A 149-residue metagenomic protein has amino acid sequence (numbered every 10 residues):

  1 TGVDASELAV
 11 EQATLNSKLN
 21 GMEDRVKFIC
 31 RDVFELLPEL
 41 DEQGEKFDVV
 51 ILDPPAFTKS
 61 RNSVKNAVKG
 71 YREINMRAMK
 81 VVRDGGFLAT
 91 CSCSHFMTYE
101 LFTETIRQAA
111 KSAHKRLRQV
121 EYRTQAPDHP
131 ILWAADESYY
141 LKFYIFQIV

Functional and structural regions predicted by a protein language model:
T1-D4: Conserved SAM-binding motif I beta-strand of class I
L8-I51: S-adenosyl-L-methionine
A9-V10, L36-L37, T58-S60, F96-Y99 (+1 more regions): Flexible loop/turn segments at secondary-structure boundaries
N20, R61-K69, C93-T98: Short, contiguous acidic/charged loop-to-helix segments that flank catalytic cores in large enzymes
M22, V82-D84: Helix-to-beta-strand junctions that scaffold the AdoMet/dcAdoMet cofactor pocket in Class I SAM-dependent enzymes
D41, R72-M79, R107: A structural alpha-helix within SAM-dependent methyltransferase catalytic domains
F47-R77: Mobile active-site "lid"/loop adjacent to the S-adenosyl-L-methionine
E73, F87-V149: C-terminal catalytic and target-recognition region of SAM-dependent MTase-like enzymes, primarily methyltransferases
